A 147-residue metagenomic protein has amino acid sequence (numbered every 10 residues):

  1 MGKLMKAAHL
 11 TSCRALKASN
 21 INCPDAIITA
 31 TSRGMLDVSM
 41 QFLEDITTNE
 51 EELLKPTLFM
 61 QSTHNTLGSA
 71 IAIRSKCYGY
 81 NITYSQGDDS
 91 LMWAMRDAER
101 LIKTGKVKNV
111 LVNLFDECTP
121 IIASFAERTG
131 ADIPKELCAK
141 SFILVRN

Functional and structural regions predicted by a protein language model:
M1-I28, S32-S39, D97: Conserved active-site "lid/cap" helical segment
I21, G34-N147: Acyl-thioester C-C bond-transforming condensing/cleaving domain
